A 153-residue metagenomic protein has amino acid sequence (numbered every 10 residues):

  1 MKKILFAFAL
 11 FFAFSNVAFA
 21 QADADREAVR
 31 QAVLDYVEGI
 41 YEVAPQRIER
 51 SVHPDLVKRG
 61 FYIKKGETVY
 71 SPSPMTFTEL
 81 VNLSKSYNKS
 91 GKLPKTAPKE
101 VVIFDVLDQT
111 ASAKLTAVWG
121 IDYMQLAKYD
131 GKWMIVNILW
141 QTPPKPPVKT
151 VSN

Functional and structural regions predicted by a protein language model:
I4-S15, A20: Sec-dependent N-terminal signal peptides
F19-Q46, R50, V148: Short, low-complexity N-terminal intrinsically disordered segments enriched in polar/charged residues
Q21, F61-Y62, S71-W119: Surface-exposed, charged secondary-structure patches
L34-E38, V52-G66: Short, solvent-exposed secondary-structure junction/capping segments
V52-D55, Y62, A117-W119, K128-D130 (+1 more regions): A mature extracytoplasmic/lumenal domain signature
T68-P72, W133-V136: Tryptophan-centered short beta-strand motifs
S112, I121-P147: Short beta-strand edge/turn micro-motifs at domain boundaries
